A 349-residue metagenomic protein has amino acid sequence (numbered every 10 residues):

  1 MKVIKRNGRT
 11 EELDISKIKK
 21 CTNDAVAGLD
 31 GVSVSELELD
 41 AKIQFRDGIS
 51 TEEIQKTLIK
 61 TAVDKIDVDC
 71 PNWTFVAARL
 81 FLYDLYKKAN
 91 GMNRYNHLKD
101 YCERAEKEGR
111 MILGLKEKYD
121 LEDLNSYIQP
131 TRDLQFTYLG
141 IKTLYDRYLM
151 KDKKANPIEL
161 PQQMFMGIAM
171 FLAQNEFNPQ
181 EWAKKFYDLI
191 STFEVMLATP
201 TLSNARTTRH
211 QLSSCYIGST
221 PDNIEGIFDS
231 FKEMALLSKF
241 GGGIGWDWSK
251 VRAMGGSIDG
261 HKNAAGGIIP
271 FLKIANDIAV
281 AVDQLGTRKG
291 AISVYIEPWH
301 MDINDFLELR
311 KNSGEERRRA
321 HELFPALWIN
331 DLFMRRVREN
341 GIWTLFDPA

Functional and structural regions predicted by a protein language model:
M1-A349: Extended catalytic cores of very large enzyme megasubunits
